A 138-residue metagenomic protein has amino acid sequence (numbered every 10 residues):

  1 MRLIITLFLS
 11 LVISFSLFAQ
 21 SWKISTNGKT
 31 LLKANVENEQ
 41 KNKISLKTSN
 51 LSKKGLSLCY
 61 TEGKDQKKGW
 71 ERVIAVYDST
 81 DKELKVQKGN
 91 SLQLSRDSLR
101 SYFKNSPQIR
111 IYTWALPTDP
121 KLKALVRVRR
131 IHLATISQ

Functional and structural regions predicted by a protein language model:
M1-K23: Bacterial Sec-dependent N-terminal signal peptides
F18-Q138: Terminal leader/tail segments of proteins
